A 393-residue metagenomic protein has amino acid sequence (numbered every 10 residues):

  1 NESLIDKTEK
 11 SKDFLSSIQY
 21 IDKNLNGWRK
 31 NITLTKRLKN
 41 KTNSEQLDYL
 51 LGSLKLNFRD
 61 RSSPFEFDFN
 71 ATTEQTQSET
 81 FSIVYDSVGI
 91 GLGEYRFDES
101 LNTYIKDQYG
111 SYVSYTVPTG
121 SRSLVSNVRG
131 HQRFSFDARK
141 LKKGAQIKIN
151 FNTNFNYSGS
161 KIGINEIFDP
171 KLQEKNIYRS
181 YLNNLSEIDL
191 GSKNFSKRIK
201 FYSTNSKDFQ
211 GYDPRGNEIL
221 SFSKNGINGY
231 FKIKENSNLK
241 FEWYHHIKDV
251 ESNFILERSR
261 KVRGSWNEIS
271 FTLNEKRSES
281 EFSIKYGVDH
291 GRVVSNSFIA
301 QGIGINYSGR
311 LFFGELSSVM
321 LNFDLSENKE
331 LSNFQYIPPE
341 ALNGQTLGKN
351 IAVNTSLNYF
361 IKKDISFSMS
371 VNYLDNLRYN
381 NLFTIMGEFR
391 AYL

Functional and structural regions predicted by a protein language model:
N1-L393: Exposed, low-structure sequence patches enriched in small/polar residues
